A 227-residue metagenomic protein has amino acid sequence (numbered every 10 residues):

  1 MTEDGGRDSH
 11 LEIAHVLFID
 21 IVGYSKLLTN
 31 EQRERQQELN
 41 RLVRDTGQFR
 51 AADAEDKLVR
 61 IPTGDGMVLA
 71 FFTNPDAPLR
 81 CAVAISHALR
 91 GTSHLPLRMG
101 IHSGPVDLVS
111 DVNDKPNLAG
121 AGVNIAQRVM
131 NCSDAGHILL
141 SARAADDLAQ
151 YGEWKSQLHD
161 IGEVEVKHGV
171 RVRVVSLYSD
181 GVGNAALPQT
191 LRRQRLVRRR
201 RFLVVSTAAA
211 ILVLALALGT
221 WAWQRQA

Functional and structural regions predicted by a protein language model:
M1-T2, A135-G136, A142-G219: Intrinsically disordered, glycine/charged-rich C-terminal tails and inter-domain linkers that flank nucleotidyl cyclase
T2-R80, A84: Catalytic NTP-binding/metal-coordinating core of nucleotidyl cyclase/transferase enzymes
E3, E31, D56, D76 (+3 more regions): General helical secondary-structure elements
R7, R44, Q48, V68-R171 (+1 more regions): Catalytic beta-strand-to-alpha-helix segment of the class III nucleotidyl cyclase homology domain
G23-S25, P105-D107, G181: Feature marks short, surface-exposed loop/turn motifs that line or immediately flank catalytic pockets and channel
K26-T29, L79, V109-D111, A185-L187: Short acidic, gly/pro-rich beta-turn/loop elements at beta-sheet edges and active-site/ligand-binding grooves
R33-Q36, N117, G181: Alpha-helix termini
A222-A227: Ser/Thr/Pro/Gly-rich low-complexity linker/stalk segments immediately outside membranes or between
